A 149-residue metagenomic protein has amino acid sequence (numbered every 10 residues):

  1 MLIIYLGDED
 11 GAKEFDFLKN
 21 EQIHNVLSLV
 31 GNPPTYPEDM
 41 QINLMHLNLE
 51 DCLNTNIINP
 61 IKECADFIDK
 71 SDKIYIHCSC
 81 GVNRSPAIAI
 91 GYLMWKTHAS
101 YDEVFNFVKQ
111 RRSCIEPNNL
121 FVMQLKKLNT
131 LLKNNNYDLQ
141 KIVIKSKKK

Functional and structural regions predicted by a protein language model:
M1, Y5, D10, N43-N48 (+1 more regions): Intrinsically disordered, low-complexity regulatory segments that flank or lie outside the structured catalytic cores
M1-T35, M40: Glycine-rich, flexible N-terminal cofactor/catalytic loop recognition
G11, G31-P34, L49-C52, C80 (+1 more regions): Conserved beta-strand elements of beta-rich interaction domains across eukaryotes, especially beta-propellers
K13-F15, P34-P37, L53-T55, R84-P86 (+1 more regions): Eukaryotic short linear interaction motifs
N20, D39-N43, P60, A89-Y92: Short, glycine/charged-enriched secondary-structure capping and boundary segments
S28, I76-H77: Class I SAM-dependent methyltransferase core
M45-Y75: Helix-loop module immediately N-terminal to the HCX5R catalytic loop in PTP-like cysteine phosphatase domains
K62-I74, C80-V82, A87-K149: PTP/DSP superfamily signal
